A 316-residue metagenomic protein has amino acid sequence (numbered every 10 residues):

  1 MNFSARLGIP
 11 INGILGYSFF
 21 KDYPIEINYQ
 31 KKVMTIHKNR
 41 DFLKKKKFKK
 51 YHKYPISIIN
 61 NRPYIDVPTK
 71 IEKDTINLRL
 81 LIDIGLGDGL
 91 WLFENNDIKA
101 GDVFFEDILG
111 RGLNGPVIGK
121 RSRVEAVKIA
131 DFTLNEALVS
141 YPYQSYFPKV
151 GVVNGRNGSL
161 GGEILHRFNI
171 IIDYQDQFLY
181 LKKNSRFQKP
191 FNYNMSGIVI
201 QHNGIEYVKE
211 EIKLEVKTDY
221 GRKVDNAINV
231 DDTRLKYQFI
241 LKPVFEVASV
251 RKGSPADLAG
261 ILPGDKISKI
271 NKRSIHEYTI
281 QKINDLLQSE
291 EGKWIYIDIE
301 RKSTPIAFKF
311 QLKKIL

Functional and structural regions predicted by a protein language model:
M1-L316: Pepsin/retropepsin-fold aspartyl endopeptidases
